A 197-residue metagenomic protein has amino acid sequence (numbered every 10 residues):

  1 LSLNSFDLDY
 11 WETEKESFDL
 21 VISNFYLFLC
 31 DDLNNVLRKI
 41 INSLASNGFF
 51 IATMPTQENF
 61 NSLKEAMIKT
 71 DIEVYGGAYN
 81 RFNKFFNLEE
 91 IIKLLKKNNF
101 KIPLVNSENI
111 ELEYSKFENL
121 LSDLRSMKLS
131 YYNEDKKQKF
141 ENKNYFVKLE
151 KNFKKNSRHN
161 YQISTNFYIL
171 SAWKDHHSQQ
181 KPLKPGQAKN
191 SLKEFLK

Functional and structural regions predicted by a protein language model:
L1-Y10: Conserved SAM-binding strand-loop segment of SAM-dependent methyltransferases
F6, N24, T53-M54: Structural motif
Y10-V21: A short acidic, Gly/Pro-enriched loop at the edge of an enzyme's catalytic core that lines a small-molecule cofactor
F25-L29: Short catalytic micro-motifs in class I SAM-dependent methyltransferases
D32-L33, T56: Conserved catalytic-core motifs of eukaryotic protein kinase domains, centered on the activation segment
N34-F49: A short glycine-rich, Lys/Arg-flanked "PGG" loop and its adjoining helix->strand segment in the class I
I51-K116, M127-K136: Conserved catalytic/acceptor-binding region of the Class I
N98-K101, E118-K197: C-terminal lobe and adjacent flexible extensions of AdoMet/dcAdoMet transferase-like proteins
